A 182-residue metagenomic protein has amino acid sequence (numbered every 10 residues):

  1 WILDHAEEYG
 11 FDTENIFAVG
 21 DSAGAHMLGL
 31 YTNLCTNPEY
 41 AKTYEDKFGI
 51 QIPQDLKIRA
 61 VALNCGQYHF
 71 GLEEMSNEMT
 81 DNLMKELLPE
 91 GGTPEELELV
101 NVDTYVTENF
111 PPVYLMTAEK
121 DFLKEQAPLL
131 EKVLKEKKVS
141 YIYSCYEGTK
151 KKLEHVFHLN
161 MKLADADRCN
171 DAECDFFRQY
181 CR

Functional and structural regions predicted by a protein language model:
W1-R182: Alpha/beta-hydrolase superfamily serine-hydrolase fold, recognizing
